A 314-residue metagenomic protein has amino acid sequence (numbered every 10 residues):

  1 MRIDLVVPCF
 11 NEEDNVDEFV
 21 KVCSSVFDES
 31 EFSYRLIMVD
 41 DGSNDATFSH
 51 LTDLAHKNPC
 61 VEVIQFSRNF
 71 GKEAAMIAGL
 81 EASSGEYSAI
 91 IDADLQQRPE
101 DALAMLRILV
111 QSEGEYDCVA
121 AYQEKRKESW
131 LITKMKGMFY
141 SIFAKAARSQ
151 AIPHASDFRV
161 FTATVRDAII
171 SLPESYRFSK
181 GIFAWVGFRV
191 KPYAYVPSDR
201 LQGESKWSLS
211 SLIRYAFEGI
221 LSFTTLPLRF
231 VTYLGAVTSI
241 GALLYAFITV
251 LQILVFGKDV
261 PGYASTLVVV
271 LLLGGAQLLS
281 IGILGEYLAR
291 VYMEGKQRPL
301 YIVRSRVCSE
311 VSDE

Functional and structural regions predicted by a protein language model:
M1-W130: Structured catalytic core of nucleotide-sugar glycosyltransferases
L5, C23, G79, D94 (+7 more regions): Residue-level signature of catalytic and energy-coupling elements of molecular machines, predominantly ATP/GTP-dependent
P8, F66-R68, R159, T232 (+2 more regions): Short conserved micro-motifs on helix faces and helix-strand junctions that flank and scaffold key functional residues
F32-S33, I37, E86, H154 (+4 more regions): Alpha-helical hydrophobic/aromatic positions enriched in membrane-embedded helices and signal peptides
I64-R68, K72-A82, Y87, P99-I182 (+1 more regions): Acceptor/aglycone-binding surface of glycosyltransferases and processive sugar-polymer synthases
F178-E314: Hydrophobic helical membrane-anchoring modules
